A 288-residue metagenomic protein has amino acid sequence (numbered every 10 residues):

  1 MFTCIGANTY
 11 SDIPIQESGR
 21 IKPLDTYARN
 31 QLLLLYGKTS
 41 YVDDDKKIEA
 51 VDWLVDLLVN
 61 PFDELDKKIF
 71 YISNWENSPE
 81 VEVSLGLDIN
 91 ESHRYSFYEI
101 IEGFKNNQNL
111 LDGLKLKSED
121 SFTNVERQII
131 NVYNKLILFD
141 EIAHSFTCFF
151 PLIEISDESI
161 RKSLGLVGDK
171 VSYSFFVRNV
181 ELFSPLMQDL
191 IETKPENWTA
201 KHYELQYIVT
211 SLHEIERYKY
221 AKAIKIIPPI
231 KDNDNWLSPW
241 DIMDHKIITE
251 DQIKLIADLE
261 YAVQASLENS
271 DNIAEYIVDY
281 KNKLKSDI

Functional and structural regions predicted by a protein language model:
F2-I288: Soluble extramembrane regions of membrane proteins in the secretory/endomembrane system
